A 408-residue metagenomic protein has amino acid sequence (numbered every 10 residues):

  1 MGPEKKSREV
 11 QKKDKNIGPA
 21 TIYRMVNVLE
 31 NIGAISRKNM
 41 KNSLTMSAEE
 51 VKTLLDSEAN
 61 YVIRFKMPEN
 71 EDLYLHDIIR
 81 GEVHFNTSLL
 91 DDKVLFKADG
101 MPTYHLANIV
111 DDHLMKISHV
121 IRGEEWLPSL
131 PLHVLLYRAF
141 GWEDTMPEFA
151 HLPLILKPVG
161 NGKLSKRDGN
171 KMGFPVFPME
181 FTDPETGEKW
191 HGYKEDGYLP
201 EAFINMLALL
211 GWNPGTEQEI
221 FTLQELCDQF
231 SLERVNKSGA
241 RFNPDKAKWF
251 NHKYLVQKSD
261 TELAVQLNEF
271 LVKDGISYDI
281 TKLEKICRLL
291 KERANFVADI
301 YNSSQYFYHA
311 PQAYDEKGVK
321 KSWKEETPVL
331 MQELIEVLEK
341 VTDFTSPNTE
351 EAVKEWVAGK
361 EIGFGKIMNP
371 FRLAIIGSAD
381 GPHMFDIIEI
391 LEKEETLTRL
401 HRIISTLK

Functional and structural regions predicted by a protein language model:
G2-E9: Short acidic, hydrophobic short linear motifs in intrinsically disordered regions
I22-I32: Basic amphipathic alpha-helical segments that dock to polyanions
E30-T45, T53: Non-DNA-binding regulatory cores of transcription-related proteins, predominantly C-terminal effector-binding
S43-K171, P175, K189, P214: Active-site cores that bind ATP or allylic diphosphates and position pyrophosphate for catalysis
E143, E148-Y314, I376-K408: Catalytic adenosine-cofactor/nucleotide-binding cores of aminoacyl-tRNA synthetases and other
T345-L391, E395: Helix-rich, typically C-terminal accessory recognition domains appended to large enzymatic cores
